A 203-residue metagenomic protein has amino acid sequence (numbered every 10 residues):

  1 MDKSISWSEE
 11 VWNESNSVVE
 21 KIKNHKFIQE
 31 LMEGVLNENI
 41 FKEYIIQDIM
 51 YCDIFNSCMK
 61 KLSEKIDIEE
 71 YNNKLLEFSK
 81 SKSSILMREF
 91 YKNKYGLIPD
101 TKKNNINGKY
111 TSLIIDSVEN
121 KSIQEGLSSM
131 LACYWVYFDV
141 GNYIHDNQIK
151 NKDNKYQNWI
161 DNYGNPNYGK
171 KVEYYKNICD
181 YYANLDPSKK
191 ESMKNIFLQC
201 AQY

Functional and structural regions predicted by a protein language model:
M1-E9, N13: Basic/polar N-terminal segments that are highly enriched at the extreme N-terminus, encompassing both cleavable
D2, E69-K170, Q202: Active-site-proximal alpha-helical scaffolds that flank and shape metal-associated catalytic sites
W12-L36, F55, Y174-N184: Short alpha-helical hairpin
N16-K21, V35-K65, S128-F138: Alpha-helical bundle segments that constitute or directly flank the non-heme di-iron/ferroxidase center
K21, Y143-N151, Y182-S188: Substrate-binding/catalytic groove segments of enzymes that remodel or degrade extracellular structural polymers
K26-N39, F55-K74, V118, L185: Helix-loop segments that flank and shape redox-cofactor active sites
I46, N72-E77, K194-L198: Short, charged, amphipathic alpha-helical segments
L185-Y203: Long hydrophobic alpha-helical segments typical of transmembrane helices together with their membrane-interfacial
